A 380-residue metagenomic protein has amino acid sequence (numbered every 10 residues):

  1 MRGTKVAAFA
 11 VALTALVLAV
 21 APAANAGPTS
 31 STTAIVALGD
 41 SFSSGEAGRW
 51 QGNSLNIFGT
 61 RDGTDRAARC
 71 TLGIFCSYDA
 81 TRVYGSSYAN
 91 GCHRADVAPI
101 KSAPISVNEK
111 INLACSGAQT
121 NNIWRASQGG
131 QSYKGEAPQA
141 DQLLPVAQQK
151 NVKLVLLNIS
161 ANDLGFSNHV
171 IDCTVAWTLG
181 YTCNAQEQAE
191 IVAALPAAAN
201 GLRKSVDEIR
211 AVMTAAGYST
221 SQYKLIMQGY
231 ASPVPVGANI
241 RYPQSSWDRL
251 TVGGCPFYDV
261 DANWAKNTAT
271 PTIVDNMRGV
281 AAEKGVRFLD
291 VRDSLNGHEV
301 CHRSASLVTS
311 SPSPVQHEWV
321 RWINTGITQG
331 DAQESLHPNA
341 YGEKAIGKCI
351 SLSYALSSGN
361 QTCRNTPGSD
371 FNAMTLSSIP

Functional and structural regions predicted by a protein language model:
M1-G27: Secretory targeting and sorting signals
T29, G45-Q51, N122-R125, F166-I171 (+2 more regions): Short, solvent-exposed loop/turn and secondary-structure capping segments
T33-W50, L55, R61-T64, L164 (+1 more regions): Catalytic nucleophile-elbow at a beta strand-turn-alpha helix junction centered on a G-D-S/GDSL motif, marking
S41-G45, C115-N121, A161-F166, A231-P235 (+2 more regions): Solvent-exposed loop/turn segments at secondary-structure junctions within structured extracellular/periplasmic domains
F58-A197: Conserved SGNH/GDSL esterase-like catalytic core that processes O-acyl groups on lipids and polysaccharides
A98-K110, A198-L225, A265-D290: A structural motif corresponding to the C-terminal end of an alpha-helix and its immediate exit/capping segment
S232-H337: Mobile gating loops/cap/lid regions near enzyme active sites that modulate substrate access
V315-N372: Histidine-centered active-site loop/cap adjacent to the catalytic His in serine esterases/O-acetyl transfer systems
